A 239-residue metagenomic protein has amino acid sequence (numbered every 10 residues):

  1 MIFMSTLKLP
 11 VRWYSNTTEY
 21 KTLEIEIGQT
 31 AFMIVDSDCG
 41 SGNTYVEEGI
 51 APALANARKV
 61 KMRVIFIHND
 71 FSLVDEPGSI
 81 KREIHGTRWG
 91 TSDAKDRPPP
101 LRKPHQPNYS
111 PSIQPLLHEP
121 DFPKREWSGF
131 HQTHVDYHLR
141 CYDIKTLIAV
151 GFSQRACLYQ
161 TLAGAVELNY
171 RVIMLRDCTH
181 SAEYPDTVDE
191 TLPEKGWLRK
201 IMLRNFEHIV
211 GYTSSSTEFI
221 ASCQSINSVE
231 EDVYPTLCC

Functional and structural regions predicted by a protein language model:
I2-A31, G40, P52-K61, F71-L73 (+1 more regions): Active-site-adjacent betaalpha module
S37-N43: Short acidic, Gly/Ser-rich segments with clustered Asp/Glu that frequently serve as metal-coordination loops in enzyme
N43-A51: Short amphipathic alpha-helical segment that frequently serves as the phosphate-/nucleotide-binding helix
